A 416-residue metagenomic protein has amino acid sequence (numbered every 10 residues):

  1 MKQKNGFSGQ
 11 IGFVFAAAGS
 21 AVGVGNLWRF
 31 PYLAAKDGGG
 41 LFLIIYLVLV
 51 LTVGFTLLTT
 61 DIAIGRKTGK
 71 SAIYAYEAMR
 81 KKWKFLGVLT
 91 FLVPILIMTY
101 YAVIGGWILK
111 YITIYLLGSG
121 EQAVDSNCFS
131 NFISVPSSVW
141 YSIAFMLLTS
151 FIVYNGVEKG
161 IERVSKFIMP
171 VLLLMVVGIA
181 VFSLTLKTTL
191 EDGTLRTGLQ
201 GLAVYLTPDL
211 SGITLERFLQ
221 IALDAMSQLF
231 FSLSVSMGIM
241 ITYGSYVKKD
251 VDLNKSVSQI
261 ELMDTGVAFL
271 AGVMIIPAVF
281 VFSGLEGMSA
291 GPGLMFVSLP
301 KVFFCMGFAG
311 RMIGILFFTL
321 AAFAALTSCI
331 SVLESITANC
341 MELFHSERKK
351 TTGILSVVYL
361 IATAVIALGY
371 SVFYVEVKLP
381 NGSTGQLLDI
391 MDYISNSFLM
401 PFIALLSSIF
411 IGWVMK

Functional and structural regions predicted by a protein language model:
M1-W28, L57-I62, R66-A78, K84-F85 (+1 more regions): Membrane-interface "cap" regions at the ends of multi-pass membrane proteins
K2-F7, K166-L326, I330, K350-T351: Membrane-embedded translocation segments of transport machinery
Q3-N5, Y32-D37, K70-L89, A102-G160 (+3 more regions): Inter-helical loop and helix-membrane interface segments of multi-pass membrane transporters/permeases
N5, A34-T60, L86, S137-S138 (+1 more regions): Extracellular loop-to-transmembrane helix junctions
G6, G12, S20, P136-W140 (+4 more regions): Loop-to-transmembrane helix boundary motifs in multi-pass membrane proteins
G9-L47, I239, K255-S258, L262-T265: Transmembrane helix-boundary motif of multi-pass solute transporters/channels
L33-D37, A63, A78-M79, F85-P94 (+4 more regions): Membrane-water interface regions at transmembrane-helix termini and the short interhelical loops of multi-pass membrane
A325-S331, T352-S371, D389-K416: Hydrophobic alpha-helical segments of multi-pass membrane transport proteins
